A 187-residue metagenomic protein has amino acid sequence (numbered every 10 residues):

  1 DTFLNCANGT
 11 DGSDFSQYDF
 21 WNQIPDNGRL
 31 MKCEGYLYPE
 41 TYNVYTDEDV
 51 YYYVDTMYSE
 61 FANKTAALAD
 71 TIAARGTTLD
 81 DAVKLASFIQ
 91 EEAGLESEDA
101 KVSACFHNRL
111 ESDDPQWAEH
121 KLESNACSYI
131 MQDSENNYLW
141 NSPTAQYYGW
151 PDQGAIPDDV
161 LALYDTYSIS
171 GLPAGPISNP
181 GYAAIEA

Functional and structural regions predicted by a protein language model:
C6-A187: Bacterial extracytoplasmic/cell-wall-associated proteins, especially those involved in peptidoglycan
